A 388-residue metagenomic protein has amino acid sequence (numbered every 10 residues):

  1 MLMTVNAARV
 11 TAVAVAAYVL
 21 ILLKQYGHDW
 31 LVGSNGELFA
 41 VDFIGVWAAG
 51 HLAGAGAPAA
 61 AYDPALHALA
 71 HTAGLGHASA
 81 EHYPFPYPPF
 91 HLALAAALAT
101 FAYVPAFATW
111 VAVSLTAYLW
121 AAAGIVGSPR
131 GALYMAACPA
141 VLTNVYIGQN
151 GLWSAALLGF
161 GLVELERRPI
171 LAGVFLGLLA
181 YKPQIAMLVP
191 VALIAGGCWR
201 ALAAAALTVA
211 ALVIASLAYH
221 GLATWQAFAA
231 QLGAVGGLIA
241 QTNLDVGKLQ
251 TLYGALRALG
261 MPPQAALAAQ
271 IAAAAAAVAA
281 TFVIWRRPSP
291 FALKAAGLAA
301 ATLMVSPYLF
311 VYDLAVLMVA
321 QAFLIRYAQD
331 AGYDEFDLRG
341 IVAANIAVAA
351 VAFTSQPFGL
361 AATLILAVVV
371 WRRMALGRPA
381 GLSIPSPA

Functional and structural regions predicted by a protein language model:
M1-L171, L193-D330, R378-A388: Primarily membrane-embedded glycan-assembly and transfer machineries that use lipid-linked glycans
V5, L20, L178, E335 (+1 more regions): General helical secondary-structure elements
I170-I194, L298-V305, A344-A350: Membrane-interface alpha helices of multi-pass inner-membrane proteins
Y181-Q184, A211-A215, L338-G340: Membrane-embedded alpha-helical segments of transport systems, primarily multispan ion/solute transporters
I325-A388: Aromatic-enriched
